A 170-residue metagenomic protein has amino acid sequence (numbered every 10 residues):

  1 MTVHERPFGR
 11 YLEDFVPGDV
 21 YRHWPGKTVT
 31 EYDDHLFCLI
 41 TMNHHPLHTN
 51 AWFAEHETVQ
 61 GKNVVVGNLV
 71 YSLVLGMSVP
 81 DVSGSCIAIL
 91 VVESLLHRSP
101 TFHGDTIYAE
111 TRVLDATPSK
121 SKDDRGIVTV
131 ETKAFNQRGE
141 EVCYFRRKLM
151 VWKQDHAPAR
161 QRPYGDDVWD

Functional and structural regions predicted by a protein language model:
M1-V92, C143, Q154-D170: Hot-dog-fold acyl-thioester-processing enzymes
L12, W24, L114, I127 (+2 more regions): Small/flexible residues
T28, K120, L149: Residue-level detector of flexible, active-site-proximal loop/helix-junction positions within diverse enzyme catalytic
V29, T101, T117, R138 (+1 more regions): Residues that cap or initiate secondary-structure elements
V91-N136: Hydrophobic beta-sheet segments that form the core/acyl-binding groove of ACP/CoA-dependent acyl-chain-processing
R125-P158: Flexible glycine-rich active-site/ligand-binding loops centered on an Asp-His dyad
